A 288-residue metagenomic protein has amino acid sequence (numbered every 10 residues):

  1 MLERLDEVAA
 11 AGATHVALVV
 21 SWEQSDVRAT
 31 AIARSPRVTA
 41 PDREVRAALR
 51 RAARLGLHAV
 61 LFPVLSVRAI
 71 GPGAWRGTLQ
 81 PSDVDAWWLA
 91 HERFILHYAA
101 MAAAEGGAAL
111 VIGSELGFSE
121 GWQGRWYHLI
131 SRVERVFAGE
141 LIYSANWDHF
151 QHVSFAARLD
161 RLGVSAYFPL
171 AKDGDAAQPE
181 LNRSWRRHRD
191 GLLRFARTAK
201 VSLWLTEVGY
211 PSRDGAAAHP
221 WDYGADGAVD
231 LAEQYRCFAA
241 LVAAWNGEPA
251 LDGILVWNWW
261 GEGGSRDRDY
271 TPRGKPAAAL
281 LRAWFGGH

Functional and structural regions predicted by a protein language model:
M1-A9, D85-M101, N146-F155, Y235-A244: Short, acidic/polar
A11-A31, R43-S119, R213-G215, W259-E262: Substrate-binding cleft and catalytic face of glycoside hydrolase catalytic domains, especially the flexible beta-alpha
V16, L110, L162, L205-E207 (+3 more regions): Conserved, mostly hydrophobic/aromatic
A29-D42, Q80-E92, G113-E120, A176-R186 (+2 more regions): The substrate-binding groove and active-site-proximal loops of carbohydrate-active enzymes, especially glycoside
H58-L65, A69, A109-G121, Y127-Q151 (+2 more regions): Aromatic-lined carbohydrate-recognition surfaces of secreted/lumenal glycan-active proteins
I95-S114, A145-W185, V201-R213: Aromatic- and acid-rich polysaccharide-binding/catalytic face of secreted or lumenal carbohydrate-active enzymes
V164-L181, F195-Y235, W257-R268: Active-site clefts of carbohydrate-active enzymes
P220-D226, A232-A240, A244-H288: Aromatic-rich peripheral "rim/lid" segments of glycoside hydrolase catalytic domains that contact and position glycan
